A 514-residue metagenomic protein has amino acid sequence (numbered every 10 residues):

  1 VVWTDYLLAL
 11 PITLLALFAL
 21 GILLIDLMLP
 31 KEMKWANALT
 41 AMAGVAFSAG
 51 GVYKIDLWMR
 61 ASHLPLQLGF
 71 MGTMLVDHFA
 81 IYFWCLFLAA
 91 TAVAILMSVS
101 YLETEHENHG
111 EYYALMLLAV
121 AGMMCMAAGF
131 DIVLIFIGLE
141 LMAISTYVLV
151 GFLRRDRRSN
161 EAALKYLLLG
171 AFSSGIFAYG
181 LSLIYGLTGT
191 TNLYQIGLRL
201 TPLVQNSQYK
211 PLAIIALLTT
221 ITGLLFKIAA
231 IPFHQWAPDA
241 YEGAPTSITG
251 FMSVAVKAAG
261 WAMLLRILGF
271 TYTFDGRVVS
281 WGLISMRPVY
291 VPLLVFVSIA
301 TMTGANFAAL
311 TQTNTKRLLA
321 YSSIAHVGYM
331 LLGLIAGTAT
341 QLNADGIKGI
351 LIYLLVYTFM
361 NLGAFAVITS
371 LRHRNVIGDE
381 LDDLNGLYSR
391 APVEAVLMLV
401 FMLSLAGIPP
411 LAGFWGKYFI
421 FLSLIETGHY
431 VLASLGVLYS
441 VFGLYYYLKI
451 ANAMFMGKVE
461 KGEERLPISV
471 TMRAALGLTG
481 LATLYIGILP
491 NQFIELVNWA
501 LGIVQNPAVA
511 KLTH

Functional and structural regions predicted by a protein language model:
V1-H514: Alpha-helical transmembrane segments of multi-pass membrane proteins predominantly involved in bioenergetics
